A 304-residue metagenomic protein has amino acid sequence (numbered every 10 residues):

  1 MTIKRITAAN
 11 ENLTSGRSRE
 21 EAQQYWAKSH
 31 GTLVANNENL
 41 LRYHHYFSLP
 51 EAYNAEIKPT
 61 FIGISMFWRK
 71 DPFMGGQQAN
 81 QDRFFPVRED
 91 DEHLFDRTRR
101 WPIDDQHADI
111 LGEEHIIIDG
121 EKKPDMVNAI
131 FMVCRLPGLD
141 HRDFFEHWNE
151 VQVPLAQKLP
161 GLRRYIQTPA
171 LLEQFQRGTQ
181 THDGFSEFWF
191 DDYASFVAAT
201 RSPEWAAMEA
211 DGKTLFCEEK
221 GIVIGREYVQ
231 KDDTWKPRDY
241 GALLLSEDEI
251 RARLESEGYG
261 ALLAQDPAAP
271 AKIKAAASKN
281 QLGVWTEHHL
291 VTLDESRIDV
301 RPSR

Functional and structural regions predicted by a protein language model:
M1-R304: Macromolecular interaction modules
